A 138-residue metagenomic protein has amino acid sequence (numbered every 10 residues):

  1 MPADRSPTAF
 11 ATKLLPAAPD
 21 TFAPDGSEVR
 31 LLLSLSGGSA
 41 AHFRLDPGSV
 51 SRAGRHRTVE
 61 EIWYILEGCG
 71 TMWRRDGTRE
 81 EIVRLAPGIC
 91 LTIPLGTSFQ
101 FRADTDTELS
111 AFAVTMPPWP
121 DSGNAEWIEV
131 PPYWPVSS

Functional and structural regions predicted by a protein language model:
M1-A41, R52-A53, G123-S138: A short, N-terminal "cap"/entry segment at the start of jelly-roll beta-barrel domains of the cupin/DSBH fold
E28-S39, G48-Y64, T78-R79, P87: A short beta-loop-beta micro-motif enriched in histidine and acidic residues
R44-D46, R57-M72, V114: Short, conserved beta-strand element in jelly-roll/cupin
R52-G54, M72-W73, I93, F99-D106: Short beta-strand His + acidic residue motifs that chelate non-heme Fe in jelly-roll/DSBH and cupin folds
I62, T92, D106-N124: A short hydrophobic beta-strand segment most commonly corresponding to one strand of the jelly-roll/cupin
T71, R79, P120: Flexible, glycine-rich phosphate/dinucleotide-binding loops and adjacent beta-alpha linkers at cofactor/substrate
G77-L95: Short acidic-glycine-tyrosine-enriched beta hairpin
